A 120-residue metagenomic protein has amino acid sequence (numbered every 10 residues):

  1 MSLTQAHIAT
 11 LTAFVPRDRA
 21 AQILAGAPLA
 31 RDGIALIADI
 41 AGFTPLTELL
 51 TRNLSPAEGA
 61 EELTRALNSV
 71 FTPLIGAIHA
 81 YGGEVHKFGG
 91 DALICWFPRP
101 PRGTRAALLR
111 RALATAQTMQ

Functional and structural regions predicted by a protein language model:
S2-A114: Catalytic NTP-binding/metal-coordinating core of nucleotidyl cyclase/transferase enzymes
T118-M119: Nucleic-acid-interacting cores, centered on viral/eukaryotic replication and modification enzymes
